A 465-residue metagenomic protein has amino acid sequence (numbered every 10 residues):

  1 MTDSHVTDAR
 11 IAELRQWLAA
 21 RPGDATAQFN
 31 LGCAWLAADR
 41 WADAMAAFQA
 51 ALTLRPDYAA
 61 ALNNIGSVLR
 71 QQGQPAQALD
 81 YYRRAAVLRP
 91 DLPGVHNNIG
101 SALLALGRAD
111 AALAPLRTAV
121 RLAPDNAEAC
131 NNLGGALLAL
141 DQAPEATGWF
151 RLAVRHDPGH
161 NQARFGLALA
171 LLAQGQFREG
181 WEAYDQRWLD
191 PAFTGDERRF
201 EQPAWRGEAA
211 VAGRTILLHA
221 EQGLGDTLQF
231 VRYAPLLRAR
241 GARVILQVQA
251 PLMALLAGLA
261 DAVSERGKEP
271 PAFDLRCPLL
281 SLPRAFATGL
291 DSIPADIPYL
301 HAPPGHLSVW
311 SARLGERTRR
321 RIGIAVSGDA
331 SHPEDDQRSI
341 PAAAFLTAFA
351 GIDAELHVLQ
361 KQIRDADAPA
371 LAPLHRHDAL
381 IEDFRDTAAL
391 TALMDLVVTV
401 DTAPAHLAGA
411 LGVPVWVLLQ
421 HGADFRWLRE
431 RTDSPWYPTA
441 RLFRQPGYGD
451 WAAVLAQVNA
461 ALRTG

Functional and structural regions predicted by a protein language model:
M1-G465: Alpha-helical solenoid repeat scaffolds of the TPR/TPR-like class and their adjacent stem/linker regions that mediate
